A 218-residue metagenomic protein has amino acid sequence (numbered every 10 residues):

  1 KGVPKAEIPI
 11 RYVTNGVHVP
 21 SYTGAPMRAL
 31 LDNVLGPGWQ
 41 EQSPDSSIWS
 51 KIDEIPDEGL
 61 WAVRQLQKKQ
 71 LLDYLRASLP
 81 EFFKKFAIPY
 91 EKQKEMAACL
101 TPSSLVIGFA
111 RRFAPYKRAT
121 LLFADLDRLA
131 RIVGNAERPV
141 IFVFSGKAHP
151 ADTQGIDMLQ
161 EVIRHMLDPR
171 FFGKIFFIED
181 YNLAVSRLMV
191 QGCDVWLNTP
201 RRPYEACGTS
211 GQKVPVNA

Functional and structural regions predicted by a protein language model:
K1-A218: Catalytic cores of carbohydrate-active enzymes across secretory and cytosolic contexts
